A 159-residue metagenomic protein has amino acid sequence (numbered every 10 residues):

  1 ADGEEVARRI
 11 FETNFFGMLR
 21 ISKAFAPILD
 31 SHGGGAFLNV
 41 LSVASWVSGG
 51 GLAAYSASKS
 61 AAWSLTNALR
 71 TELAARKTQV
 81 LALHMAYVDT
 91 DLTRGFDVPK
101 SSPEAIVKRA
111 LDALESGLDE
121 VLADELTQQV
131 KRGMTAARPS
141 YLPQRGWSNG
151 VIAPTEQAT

Functional and structural regions predicted by a protein language model:
A1-R8: Substrate-binding pocket helix/loop in short-chain dehydrogenase/reductase
S22, S58: Active-site helix of classical SDR
A24-G33, E72: A short helix-coil junction within the Rossmann-fold of NAD(P)-dependent oxidoreductases
S42: Residue(s) in the substrate-gating loop at a strand-loop-helix junction that position the organic substrate next
V47, A68-Q79: Active-site-adjacent segment of SDR/Rossmann-fold oxidoreductases
G49-A53: Active-site loop immediately N-terminal to the catalytic Tyr-X3-Lys motif of short-chain dehydrogenase/reductase
A82, T90, R94-R132, A136: C-terminal helical subdomain
